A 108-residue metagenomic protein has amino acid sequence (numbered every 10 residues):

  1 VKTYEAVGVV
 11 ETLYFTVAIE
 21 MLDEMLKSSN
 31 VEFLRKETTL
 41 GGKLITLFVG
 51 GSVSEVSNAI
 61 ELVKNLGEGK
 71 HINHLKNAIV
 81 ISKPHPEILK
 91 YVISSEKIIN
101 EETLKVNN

Functional and structural regions predicted by a protein language model:
V1-L44, G50-N108: Long, contiguous binding/interaction regions
